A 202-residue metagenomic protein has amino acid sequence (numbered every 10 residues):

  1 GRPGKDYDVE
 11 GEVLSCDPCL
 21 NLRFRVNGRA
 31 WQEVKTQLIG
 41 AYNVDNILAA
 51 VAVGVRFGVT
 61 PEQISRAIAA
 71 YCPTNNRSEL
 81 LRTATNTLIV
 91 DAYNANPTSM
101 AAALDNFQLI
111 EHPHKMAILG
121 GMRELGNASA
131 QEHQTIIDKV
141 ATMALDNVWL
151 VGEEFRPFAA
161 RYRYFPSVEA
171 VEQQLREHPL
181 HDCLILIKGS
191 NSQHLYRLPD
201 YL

Functional and structural regions predicted by a protein language model:
G1-W31, T74-N75: Extended acidic/charged loop-beta regions that coordinate divalent cations and stabilize anionic phosphate/carboxylate
P18, R29-L202: ATP-dependent carboxylate-amine ligase
